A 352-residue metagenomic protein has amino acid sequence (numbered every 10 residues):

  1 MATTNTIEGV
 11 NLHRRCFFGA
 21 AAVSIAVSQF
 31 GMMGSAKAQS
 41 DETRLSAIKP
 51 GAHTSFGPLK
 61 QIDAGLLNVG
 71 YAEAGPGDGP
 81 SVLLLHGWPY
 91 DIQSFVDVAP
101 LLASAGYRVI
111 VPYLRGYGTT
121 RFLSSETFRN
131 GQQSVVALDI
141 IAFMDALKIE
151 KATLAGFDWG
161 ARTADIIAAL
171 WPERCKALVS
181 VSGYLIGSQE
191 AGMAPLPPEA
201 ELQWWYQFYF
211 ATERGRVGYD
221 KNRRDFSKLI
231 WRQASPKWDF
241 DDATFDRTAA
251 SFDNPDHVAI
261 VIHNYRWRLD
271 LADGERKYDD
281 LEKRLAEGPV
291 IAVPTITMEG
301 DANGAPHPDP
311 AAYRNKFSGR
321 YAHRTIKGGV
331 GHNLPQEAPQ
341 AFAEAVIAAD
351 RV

Functional and structural regions predicted by a protein language model:
M1-C16, V23-A26: N-terminal secretory signal peptides
S28-S35: C-terminal segment of classical bacterial N-terminal signal peptides
A36-S40: Boundary at the C-terminal end of the N-terminal hydrophobic targeting segment
D41-G57, L66-V69, A74, S81 (+3 more regions): Flexible "cap/lid" subdomain of the alpha/beta-hydrolase fold that forms the substrate-access gate
L59-Q61, V109-V111, H323-T325: Conserved beta-strand scaffold positions in the cores of enzyme catalytic domains, especially in NTP/NDP-utilizing
A74-T119: Conserved HGGG/HGGXW glycine-rich cap/lid loop of the alpha/beta-hydrolase fold
V330-A338: Catalytic histidine-centered segment of alpha/beta-hydrolase-like enzymes
A345-V352: C-terminal alpha-helix
